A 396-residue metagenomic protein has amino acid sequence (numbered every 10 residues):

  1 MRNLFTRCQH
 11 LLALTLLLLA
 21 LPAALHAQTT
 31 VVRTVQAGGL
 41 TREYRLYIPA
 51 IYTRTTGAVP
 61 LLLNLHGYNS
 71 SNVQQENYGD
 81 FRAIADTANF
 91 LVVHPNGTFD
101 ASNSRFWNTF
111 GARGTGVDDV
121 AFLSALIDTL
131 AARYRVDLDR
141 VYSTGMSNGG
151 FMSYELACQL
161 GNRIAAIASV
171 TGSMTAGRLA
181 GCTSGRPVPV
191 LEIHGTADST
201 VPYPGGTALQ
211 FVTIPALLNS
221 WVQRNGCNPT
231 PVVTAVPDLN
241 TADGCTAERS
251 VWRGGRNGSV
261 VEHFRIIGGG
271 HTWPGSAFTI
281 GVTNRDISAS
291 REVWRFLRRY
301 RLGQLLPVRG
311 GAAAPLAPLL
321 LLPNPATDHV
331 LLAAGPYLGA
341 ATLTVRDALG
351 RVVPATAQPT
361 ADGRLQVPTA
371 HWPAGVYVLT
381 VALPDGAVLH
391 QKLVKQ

Functional and structural regions predicted by a protein language model:
R2-A13: Bacterial N-terminal signal peptides that target proteins for export
L12-P22: Bacterial N-terminal signal peptides
L25-L61, V73-Q74, T87, T144-A168 (+7 more regions): A domain-start/cap signature at the N-terminus of enzymes
V31-Y52, T56-Y142, M152-E155, Q159 (+2 more regions): Serine-hydrolase catalytic machinery in alpha/beta-hydrolase-like enzymes
L63-G67, T171, H194-G195, I267: The conserved beta1-alpha1 loop
A165-N257: The feature captures the conserved acid-bearing segment of alpha/beta-hydrolase catalytic domains
V188, Q223-V308: Alpha/beta-hydrolase-fold serine-hydrolase catalytic core, especially in secreted/extracellular enzymes
G311-Q396: C-terminal outer-membrane/trafficking sorting elements
